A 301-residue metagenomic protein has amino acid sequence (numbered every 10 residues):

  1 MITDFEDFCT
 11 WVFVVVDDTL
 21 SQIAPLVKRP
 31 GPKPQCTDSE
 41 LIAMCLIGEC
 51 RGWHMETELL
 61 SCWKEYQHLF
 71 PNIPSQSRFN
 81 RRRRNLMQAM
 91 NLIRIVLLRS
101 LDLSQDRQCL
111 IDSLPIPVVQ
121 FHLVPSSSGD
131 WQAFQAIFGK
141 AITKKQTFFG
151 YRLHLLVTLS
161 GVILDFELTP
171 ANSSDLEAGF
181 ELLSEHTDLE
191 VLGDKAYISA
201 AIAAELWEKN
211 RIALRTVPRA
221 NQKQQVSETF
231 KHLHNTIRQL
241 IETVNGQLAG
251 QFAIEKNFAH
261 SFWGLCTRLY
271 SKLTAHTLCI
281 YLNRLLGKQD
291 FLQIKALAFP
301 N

Functional and structural regions predicted by a protein language model:
M1-N301: Short alpha-helical elements
